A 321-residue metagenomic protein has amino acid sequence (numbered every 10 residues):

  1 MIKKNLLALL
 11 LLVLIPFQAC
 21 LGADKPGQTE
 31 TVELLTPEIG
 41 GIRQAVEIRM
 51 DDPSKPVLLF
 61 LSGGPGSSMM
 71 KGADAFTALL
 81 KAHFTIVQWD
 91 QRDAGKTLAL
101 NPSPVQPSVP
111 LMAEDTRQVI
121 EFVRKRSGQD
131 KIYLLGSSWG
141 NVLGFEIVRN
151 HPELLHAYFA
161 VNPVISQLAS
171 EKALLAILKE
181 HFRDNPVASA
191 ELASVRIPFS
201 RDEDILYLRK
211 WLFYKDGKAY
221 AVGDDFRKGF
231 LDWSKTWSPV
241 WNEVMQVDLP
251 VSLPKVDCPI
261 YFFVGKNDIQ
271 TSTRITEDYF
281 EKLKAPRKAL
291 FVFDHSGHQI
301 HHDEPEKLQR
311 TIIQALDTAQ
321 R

Functional and structural regions predicted by a protein language model:
S68-T77: The serine-hydrolase catalytic nucleophile loop
K81-A99: Conserved alpha/beta-hydrolase
L111-K131: Conserved acidic catalytic loop of the alpha/beta-hydrolase fold
Q129-A169: Conserved hydrolase catalytic core segment
L155-V195: A catalytic-pocket lid/entrance helix-loop region that shapes and gates access to the active site across common
K179-H181, N185-V251, K255-C258: Alpha/beta-hydrolase
I269-I275: Conserved alpha/beta-hydrolase "acid-adjacent" motif
S296-P305: Catalytic histidine-centered segment of alpha/beta-hydrolase-like enzymes
